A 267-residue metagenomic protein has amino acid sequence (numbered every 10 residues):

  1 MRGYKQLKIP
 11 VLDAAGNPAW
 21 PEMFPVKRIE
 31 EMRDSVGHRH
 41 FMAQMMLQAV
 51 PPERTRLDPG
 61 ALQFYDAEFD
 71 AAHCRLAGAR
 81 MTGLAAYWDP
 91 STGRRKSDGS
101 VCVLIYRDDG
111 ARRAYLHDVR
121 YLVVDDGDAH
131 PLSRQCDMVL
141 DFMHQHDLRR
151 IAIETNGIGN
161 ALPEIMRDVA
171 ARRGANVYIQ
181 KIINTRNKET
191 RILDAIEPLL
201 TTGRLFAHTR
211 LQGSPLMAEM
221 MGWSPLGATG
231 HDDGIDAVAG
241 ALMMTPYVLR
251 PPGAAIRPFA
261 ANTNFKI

Functional and structural regions predicted by a protein language model:
M1-E31, Q48-P52, R56, D108-G227: Mg2+-dependent endonuclease catalytic cores in nucleic-acid-processing enzymes, primarily RNase H-like
A15-P90: ATPase catalytic-site recognition across NTP-hydrolyzing enzymes
A77-R80, G93-D98, H231: A short catalytic or substrate-binding loop motif that flags glycine-/basic-rich loops and adjacent residues that bind
P90-T92, G157: Short, glycine/acidic-enriched loop or turn micro-motifs at the edges of active sites
K96-G110: Acidic, metal-ligating active-site segments
V101, R134-M138, D236: Well-ordered alpha-helical segments embedded in enzymatic catalytic cores
G227-M243: Charged alpha-helix within mobile-element recombinases
L242-I267: Acidic two-metal-ion nuclease catalytic site recognized across multiple nuclease folds, prominently DnaQ/RNase D-T
